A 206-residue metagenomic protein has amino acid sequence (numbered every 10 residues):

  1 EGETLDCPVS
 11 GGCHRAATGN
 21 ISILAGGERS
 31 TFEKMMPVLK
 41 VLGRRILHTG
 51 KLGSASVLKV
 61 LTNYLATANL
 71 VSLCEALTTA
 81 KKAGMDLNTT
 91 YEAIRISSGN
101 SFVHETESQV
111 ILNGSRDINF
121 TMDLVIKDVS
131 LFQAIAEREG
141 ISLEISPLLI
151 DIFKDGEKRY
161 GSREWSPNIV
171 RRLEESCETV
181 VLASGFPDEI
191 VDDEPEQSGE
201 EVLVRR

Functional and structural regions predicted by a protein language model:
E1-G2, S22-A25, V41-R44, T79 (+4 more regions): Short linear motifs at secondary-structure transitions and domain/linker junctions
E1-T67: Rossmann-fold dinucleotide-binding core
L5, T106, K127, D192-P195 (+1 more regions): Intrinsic disorder/low-complexity signal
C7, T49, T90, S146 (+1 more regions): Residue-level detector of family-conserved "landmark" positions at structurally sensitive sites
H14-T18, K40-R45, K59-T62, K82-M85 (+4 more regions): Low-complexity, flexible helical/coil segments
S54-S176: Helical "substrate-binding/catalytic lid" subdomain of Rossmann-like NAD(P)-dependent dehydrogenases/reductases
K158-R206: NAD(P)-dependent dehydrogenase/reductase Rossmann-like domain
